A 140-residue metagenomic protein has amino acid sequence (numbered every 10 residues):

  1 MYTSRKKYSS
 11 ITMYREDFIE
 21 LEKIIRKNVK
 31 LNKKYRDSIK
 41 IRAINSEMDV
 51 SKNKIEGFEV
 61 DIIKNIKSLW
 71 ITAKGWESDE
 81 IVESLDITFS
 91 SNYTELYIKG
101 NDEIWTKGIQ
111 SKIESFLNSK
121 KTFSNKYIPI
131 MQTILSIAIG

Functional and structural regions predicted by a protein language model:
M1-K67: Short Lys/Arg-enriched alpha/beta "domain-start" segment
N32-K33, S90-N92, S115-T122: Structural alpha-beta junctions
E59-V82: A broadly used, surface-exposed interaction patch
G75-S111: Intrinsically disordered, low-complexity regulatory segments enriched in Ser/Thr/Pro and charged residues
E103-G140: Cytosolic-side membrane-insertion boundary helix
